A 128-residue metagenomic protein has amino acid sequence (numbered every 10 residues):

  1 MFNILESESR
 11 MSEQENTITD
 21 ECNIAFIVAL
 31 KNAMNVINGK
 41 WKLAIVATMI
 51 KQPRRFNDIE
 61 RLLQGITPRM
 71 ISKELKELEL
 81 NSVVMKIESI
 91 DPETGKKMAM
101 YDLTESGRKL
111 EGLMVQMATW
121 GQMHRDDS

Functional and structural regions predicted by a protein language model:
F2-I18, A47, D102-S128: Amphipathic alpha-helical dimerization/coiled-coil segments that flank or bridge DNA-binding/regulatory modules
A25-M70, K76, I90-M100: N-terminal helix-turn-helix DNA-binding core of bacterial DNA-binding proteins
R54, K76, L80, G112-V115: Generic structural signal for well-ordered, non-membrane alpha-helices
K73, M85, H124-D127: Short, polar/charged, Gly/Pro-enriched helix-capping and turn/loop motifs at alpha-helix termini and inter-helix linkers
E79-S89: A short, conserved structural fragment
M85, M100-Y101: Short, solvent-exposed charged binding patches
